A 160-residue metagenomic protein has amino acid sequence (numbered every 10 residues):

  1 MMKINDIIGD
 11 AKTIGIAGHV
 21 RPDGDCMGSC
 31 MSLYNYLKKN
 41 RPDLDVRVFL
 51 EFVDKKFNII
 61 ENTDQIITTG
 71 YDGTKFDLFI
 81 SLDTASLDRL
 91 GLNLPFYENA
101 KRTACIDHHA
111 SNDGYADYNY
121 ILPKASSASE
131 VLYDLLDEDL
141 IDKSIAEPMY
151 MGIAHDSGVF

Functional and structural regions predicted by a protein language model:
M1-F160: Replace "Mg2+/Mn2+-dependent" with "divalent metal-dependent
